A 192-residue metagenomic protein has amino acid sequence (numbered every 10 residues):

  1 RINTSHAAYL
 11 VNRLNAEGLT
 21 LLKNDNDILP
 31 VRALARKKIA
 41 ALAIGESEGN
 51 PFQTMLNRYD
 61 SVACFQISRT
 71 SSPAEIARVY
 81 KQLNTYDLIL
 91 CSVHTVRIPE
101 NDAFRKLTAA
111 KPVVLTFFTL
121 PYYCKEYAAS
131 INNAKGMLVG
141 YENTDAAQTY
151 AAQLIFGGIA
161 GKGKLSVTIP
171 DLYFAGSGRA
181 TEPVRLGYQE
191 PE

Functional and structural regions predicted by a protein language model:
R1-E192: Preference for extracellular/luminal or secreted protein segments
